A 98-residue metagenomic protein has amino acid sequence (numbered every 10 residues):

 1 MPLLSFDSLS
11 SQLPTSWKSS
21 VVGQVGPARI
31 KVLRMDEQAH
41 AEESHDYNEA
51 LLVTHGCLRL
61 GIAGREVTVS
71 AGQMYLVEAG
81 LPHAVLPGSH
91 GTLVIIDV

Functional and structural regions predicted by a protein language model:
M1-L33: A short, N-terminal "cap"/entry segment at the start of jelly-roll beta-barrel domains of the cupin/DSBH fold
K18, A28, D36, R65 (+2 more regions): A generic "binding-loop/recognition-motif" signal
G26, T54-H55, S70-A71, S89: A cytosolic small-molecule/anion-sensing beta-strand core signal
R29-H45: Conserved short histidine dyad/triad with adjacent acidic residue
E37, Y47-R59, A63: Glycine- and acidic-residue-biased ligand/ion/polar-headgroup-sensing regions
G64-G80: Short acidic-glycine-tyrosine-enriched beta hairpin
A79-V98: Ligand-binding loop in jelly-roll beta-barrel domains
